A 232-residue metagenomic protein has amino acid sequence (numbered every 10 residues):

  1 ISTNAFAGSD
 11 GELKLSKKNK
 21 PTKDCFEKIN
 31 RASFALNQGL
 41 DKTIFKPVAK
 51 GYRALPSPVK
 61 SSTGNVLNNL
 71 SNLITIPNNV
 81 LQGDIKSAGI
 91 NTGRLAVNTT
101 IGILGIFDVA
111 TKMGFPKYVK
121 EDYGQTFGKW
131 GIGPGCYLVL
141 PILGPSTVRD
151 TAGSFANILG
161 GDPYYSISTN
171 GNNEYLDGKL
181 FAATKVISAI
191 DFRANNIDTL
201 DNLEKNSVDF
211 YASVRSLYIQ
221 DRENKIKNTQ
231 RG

Functional and structural regions predicted by a protein language model:
T3-A7: Sec/Tat signal peptide C-region and signal peptidase I cleavage site
G8, E12-K17, W130-G232: A structured, mid-to-C-terminal "fold-capping" secondary-structure block
K14-N30: Disorder-to-helix initiation segments
K28-I29, P58-N65, A88-N98: Alpha-helical scaffold segments that form or flank carboxylate-/histidine-based iron centers
G39-P47, N69-L73: Amphipathic, well-ordered alpha-helical segments in soluble domains
T43-S61, M113, G124: Membrane interface segments of multi-pass transport proteins and intramembrane proteases
N69-V148: Mid-length scaffold segments of soluble, non-membrane domains
